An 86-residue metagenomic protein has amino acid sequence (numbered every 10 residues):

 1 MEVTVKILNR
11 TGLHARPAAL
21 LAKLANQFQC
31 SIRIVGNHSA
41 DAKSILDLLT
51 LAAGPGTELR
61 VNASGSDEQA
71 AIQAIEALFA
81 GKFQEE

Functional and structural regions predicted by a protein language model:
M1-E2: Absolute protein N-terminus
K6-L46, T50-P55, L78-F79, E86: Compact, glycine-rich, soluble single-domain proteins
A52-E86: C-terminal structural segments of small proteins and small subunits
